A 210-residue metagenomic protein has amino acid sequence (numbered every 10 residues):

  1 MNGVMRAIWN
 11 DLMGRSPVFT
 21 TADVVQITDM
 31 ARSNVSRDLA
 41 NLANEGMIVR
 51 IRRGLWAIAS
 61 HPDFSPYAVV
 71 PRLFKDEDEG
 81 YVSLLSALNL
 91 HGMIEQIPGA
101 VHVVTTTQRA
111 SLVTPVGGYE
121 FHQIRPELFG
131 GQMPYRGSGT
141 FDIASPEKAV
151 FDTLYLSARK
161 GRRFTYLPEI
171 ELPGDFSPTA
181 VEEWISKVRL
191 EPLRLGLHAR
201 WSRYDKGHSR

Functional and structural regions predicted by a protein language model:
M1-E79, P115: Short beta-edge/loop segments at beta->alpha junctions of small alpha/beta modules that act as binding/recognition
T21, L84, V181: Generic structural marker for isolated residues within well-ordered, non-membrane alpha-helices of soluble domains
V24, A87, V150: A residue-level signal for conserved active-site and pocket-lining positions in enzyme catalytic cores
Q26, N44, N89, L172 (+1 more regions): Short polybasic/polar patches that bind polyanions
R50-I58, V69-G131: Short gly/ser-rich loop at a beta-strand->alpha-helix junction or flexible surface loop bordering the NTP-binding
P62, R125, L154: A broadly conserved detector of short glycine/acidic/proline-rich loop/turn motifs that flank catalytic sites and bind
G131-R210: Hydrophobic alpha-helical interaction segments
